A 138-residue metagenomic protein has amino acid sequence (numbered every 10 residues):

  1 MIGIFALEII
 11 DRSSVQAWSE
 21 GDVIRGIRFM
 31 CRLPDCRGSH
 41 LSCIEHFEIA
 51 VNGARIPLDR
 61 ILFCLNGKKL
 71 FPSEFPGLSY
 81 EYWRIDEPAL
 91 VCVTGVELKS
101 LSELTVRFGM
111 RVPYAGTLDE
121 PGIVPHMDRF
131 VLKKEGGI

Functional and structural regions predicted by a protein language model:
M1-I138: Terminal leader/tail segments of proteins
